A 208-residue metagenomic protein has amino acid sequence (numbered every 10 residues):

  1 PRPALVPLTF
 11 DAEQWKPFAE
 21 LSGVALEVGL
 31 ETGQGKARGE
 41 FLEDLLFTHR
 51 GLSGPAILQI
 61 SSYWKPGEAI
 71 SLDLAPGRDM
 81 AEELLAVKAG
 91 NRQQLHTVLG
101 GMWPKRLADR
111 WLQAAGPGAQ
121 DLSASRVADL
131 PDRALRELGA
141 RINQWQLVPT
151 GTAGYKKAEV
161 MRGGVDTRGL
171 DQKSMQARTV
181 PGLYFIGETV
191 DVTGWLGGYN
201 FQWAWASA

Functional and structural regions predicted by a protein language model:
P1-R2, I186: Generic beta-sheet signal
R2-A4, A153-G154: A short, aromatic/hydrophobic, helix- or strand-capping loop or linear motif that either lines the entrance/gate
A4-R133: An anion/pyrophosphate-binding glycine-rich loop and adjacent beta-alpha core in soluble alpha-beta enzymes
Q59, E137, R141, S207: Alpha-helical scaffold segments in soluble metabolic enzymes
I60-Y63, Q172-K173, S207: N-terminal low-complexity, intrinsically disordered patches enriched in charged
W64, W111, W145, W203-W205: Tryptophan-centered motif/residue detector
R110-T193: A glycine-rich dinucleotide-binding beta-alpha-beta segment and adjacent secondary-structure elements that constitute
V192-A208: A conserved FAD-binding loop/helix module that cradles the flavin
